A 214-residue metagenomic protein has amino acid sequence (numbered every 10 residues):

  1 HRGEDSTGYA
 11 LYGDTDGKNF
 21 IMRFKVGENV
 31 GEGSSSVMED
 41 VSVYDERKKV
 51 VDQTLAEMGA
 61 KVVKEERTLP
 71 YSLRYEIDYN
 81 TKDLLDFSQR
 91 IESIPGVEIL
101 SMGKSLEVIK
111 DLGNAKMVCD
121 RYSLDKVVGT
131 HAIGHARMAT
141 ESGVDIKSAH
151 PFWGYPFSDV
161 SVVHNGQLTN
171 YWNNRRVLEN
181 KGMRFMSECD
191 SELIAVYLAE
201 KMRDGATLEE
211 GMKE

Functional and structural regions predicted by a protein language model:
H1-E214: Conserved short alpha-helical segments that host acidic/polar catalytic motifs at enzyme active sites
